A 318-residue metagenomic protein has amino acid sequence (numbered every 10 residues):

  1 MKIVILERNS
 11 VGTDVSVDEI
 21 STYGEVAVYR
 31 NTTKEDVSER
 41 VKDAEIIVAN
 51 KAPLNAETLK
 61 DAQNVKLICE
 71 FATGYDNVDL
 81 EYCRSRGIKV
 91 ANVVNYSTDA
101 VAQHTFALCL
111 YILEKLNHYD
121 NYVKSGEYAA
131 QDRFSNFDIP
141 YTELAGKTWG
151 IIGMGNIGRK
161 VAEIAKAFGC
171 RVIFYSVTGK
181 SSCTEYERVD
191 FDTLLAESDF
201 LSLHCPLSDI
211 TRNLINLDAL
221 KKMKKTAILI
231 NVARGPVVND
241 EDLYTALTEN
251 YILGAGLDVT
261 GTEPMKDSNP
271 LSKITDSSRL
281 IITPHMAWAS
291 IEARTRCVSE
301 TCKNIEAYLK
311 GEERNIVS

Functional and structural regions predicted by a protein language model:
M1-A44, I173: N-terminal glycine-/charge-rich "phosphate-binding" loop or analogous flexible N-terminal tail
T22, S135-K225: Rossmann-like dinucleotide/phosphate-binding beta-alpha-beta segment
R30, F71-A72, I88-D99, S176 (+1 more regions): Short beta->alpha connector loops at strand-helix junctions that form conserved, small/polar/Pro-enriched
A44, A62, E197-S198, T226: An anion/phosphate-binding loop that grips the pyrophosphate of nucleotide cofactors and donors
A52, T73, D199, C205-L207 (+2 more regions): Short glycine-/small-residue-rich Rossmann-like dinucleotide-binding loops
P53-V65, Y82, I210-L229: Rossmann-fold NAD(P) dinucleotide-binding segment
V94-T148: Phosphate-binding beta-alpha-beta segment of Rossmann-like dinucleotide-binding domains, i.e., the NAD(P)
T226-I228, V232-S318: Rossmann-like dinucleotide-binding domain for NAD(H)/NADP(H)
